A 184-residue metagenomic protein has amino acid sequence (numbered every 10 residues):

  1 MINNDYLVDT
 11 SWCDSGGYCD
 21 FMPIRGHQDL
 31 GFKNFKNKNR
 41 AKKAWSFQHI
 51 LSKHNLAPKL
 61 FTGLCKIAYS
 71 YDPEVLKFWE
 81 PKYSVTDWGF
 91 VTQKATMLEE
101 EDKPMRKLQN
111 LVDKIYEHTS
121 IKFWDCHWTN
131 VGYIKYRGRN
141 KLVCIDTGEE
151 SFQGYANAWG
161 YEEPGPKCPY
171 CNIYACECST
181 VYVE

Functional and structural regions predicted by a protein language model:
D5-K66: ATP-binding glycine-rich loop module of kinase domains
P23, K94, Y133-K135: Conserved hydrophobic "DFG−1" position in protein kinase catalytic cores
R25-H27, F78-V85, K135-K141: Short, solvent-exposed loop/turn segments that connect beta-strands within catalytic domains and beta-strand-rich
L30, L60, F90, K141-V143: Protein kinase-like catalytic core scaffold
F35-K36, S52-Q109: Conserved structural core of kinase catalytic domains
K38-F47, E99-K107, Q153-A156: Active-site-adjacent loop/helix micro-motif of nuclease/hydrolase catalytic cores
D113-I121: Protein kinase catalytic-loop region centered on the HRD/HxD motif
I121-E177, V181-V183: Catalytic activation segment of kinase domains across protein kinase-like and atypical kinase folds
